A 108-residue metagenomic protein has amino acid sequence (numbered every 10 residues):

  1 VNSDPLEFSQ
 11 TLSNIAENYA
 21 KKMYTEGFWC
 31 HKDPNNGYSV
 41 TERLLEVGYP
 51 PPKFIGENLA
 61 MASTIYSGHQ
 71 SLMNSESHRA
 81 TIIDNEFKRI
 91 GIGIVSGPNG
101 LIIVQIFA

Functional and structural regions predicted by a protein language model:
V1-A108: Functional surface patches built around histidine and acidic residues
